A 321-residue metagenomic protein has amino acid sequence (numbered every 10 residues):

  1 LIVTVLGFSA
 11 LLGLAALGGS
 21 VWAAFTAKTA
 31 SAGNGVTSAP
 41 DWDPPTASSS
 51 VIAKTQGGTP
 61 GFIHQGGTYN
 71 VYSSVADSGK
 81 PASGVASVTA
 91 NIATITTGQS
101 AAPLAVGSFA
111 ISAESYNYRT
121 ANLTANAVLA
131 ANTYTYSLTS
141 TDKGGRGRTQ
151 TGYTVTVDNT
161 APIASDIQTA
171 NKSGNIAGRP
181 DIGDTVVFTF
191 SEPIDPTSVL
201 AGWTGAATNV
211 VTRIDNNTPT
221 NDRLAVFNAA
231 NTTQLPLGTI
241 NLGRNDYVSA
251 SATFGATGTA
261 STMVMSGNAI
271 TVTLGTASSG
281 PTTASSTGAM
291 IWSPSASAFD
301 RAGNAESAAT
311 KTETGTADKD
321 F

Functional and structural regions predicted by a protein language model:
I2-T46: Short, polar/proline-rich extracytoplasmic segments that appear immediately after membrane translocation
W42-F321: Non-catalytic beta-sheet/beta-sandwich ligand-binding modules that flank or precede catalytic cores
